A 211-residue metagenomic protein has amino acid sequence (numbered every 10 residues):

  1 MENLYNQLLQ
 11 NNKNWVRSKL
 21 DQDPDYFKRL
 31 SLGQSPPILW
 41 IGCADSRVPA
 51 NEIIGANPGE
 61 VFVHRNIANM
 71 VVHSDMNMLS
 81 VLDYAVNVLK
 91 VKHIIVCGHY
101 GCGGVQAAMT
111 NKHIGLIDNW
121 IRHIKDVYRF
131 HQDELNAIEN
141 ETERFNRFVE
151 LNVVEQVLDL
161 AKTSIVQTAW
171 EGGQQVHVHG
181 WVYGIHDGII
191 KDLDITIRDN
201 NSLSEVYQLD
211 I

Functional and structural regions predicted by a protein language model:
M1-P36, A68-K92, G103-I211: Divalent-metal-activated hydrolytic enzyme cores
K19-E60: N-terminal short beta-loop-beta anion/metal-coordinating cradle
I41-C43, R65, I95-H99, H179-G184: Short beta-strand segments
P49-N77: A glycine-rich, hydrophobic loop/mini-helix early in the fold
